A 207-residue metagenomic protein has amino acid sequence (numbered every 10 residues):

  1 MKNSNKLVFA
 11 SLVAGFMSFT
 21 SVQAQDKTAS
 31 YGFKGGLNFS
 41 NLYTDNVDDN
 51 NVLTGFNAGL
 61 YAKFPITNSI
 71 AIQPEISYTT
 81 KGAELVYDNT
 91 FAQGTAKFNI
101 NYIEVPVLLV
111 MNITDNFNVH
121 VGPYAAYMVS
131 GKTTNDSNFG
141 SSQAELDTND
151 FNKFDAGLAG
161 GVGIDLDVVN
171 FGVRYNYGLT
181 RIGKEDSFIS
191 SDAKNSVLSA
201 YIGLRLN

Functional and structural regions predicted by a protein language model:
M1-K34, I202-L206: Bacterial Sec-dependent N-terminal signal peptides
D26, T67, T114, D167-V169 (+1 more regions): Outer-membrane beta-barrel channels and translocator barrels
K27-A29, N50-F56, N99-I103, N152-L158 (+2 more regions): Residues that define the transmembrane beta-barrel architecture of outer-membrane proteins
F33-L37, F56-I66, I76-Y78, V105-M111 (+4 more regions): Residues on the lipid-exposed face of transmembrane beta-strands in outer-membrane beta-barrel proteins
N41-N50, T80-N101, V129-K153, R181-S196: Flexible, solvent-exposed loop segments that connect beta-strands
N50-T90: Glycine- and aromatic-enriched membrane insertion/assembly motifs of diderm outer-membrane and organelle channel
A71, I76-T80, N99-Y102, V110-N112 (+6 more regions): Acidic/histidine-enriched, beta-strand-rich ligand/metal-binding domains
S142-E185, I202: A hydrophobic alpha-helix/topogenic segment detector that preferentially activates on transmembrane helices
